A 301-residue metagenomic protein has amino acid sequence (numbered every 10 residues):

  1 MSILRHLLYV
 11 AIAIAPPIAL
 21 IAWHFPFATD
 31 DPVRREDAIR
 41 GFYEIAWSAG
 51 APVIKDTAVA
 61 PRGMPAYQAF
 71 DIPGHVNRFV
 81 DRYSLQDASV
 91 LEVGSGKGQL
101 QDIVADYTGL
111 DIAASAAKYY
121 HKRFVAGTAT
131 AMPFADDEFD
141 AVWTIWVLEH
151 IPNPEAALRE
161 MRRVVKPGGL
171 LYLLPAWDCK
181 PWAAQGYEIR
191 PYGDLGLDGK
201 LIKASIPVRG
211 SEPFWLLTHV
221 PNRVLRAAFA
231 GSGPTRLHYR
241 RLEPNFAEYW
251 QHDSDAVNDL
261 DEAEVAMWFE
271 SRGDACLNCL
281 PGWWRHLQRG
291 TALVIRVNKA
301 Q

Functional and structural regions predicted by a protein language model:
H6-A131, W143, N258, W284-A300: Conserved N-terminal segment of class I S-adenosyl-L-methionine
A88, D136-E138, G169: Surface-exposed loop/turn positions
A131, E149, C179: Active-site micro-motifs of SAM-dependent methyltransferase domains
A141-P152: A short SAM/SAH-binding and catalytic strip from SAM-dependent methyltransferases
I151-P152, V165-P167: Helix-to-beta-strand junctions that scaffold the AdoMet/dcAdoMet cofactor pocket in Class I SAM-dependent enzymes
E155-A156, E160, L170-N298: S-adenosyl-L-methionine-dependent methyltransferase catalytic module, highlighting the catalytic core
